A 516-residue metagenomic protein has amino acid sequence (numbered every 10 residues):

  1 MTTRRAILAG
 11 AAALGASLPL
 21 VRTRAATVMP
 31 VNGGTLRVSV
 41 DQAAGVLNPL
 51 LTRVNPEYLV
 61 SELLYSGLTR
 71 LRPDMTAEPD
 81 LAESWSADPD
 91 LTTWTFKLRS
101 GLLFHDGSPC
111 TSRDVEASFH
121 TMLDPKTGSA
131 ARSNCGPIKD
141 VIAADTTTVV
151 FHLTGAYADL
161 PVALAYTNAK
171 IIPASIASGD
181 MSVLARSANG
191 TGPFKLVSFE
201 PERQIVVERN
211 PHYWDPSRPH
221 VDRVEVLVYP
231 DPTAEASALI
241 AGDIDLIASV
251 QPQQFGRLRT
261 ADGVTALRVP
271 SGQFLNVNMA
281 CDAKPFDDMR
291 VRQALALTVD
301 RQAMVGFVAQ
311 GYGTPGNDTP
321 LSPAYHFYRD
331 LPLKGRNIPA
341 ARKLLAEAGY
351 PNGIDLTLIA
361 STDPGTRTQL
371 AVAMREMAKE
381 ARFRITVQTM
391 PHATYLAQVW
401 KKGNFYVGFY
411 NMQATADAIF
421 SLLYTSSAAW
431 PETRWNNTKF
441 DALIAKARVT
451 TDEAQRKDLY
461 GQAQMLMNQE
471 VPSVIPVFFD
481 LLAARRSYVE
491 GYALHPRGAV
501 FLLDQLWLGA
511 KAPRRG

Functional and structural regions predicted by a protein language model:
R24, A158, E200, Q204 (+5 more regions): Detector for C-terminal structural segments
S39-P89, H120, S187-T191: N-terminal lobe/hinge region of extracytoplasmic solute-binding protein
Q42-Y58, L81-A82, S108, A130 (+4 more regions): A structural "hinge/loop" feature
P73-T76, V162-P219, R223, D231-T233 (+3 more regions): Gly/Pro-rich hinge or "lid" segments in bacterial periplasmic/extracellular proteins
E83-G128, A144, V150, A238 (+1 more regions): Aromatic- and charge-enriched surface segment that lines or borders ligand/interaction sites
K97, R132-I176, S198: Surface-exposed binding/hinge segments that line and control ligand-binding clefts or catalytic entry sites
F194, A280, P315-E347, P364-R367: Structural transition elements
P211-R257, R375-E376, R384: Ligand-site clamp/hinge motif
